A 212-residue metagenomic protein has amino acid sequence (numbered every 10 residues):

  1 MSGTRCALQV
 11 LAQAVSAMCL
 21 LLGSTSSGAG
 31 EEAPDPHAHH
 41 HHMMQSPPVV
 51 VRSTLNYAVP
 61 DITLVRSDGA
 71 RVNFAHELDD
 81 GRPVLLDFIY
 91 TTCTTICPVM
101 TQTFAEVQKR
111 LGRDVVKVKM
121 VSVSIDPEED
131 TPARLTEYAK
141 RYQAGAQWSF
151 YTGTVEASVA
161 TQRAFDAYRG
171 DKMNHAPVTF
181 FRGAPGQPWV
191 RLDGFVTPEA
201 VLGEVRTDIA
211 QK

Functional and structural regions predicted by a protein language model:
S2-A14: Bacterial N-terminal signal peptides that target proteins for export
A12-G23: Bacterial N-terminal signal peptides
H40-H76, Q102: N-terminal "domain-start" segment that seeds a small globular fold
F74-P98, F104: Short active-site neighborhood of thiol/selenol oxidoreductases, capturing the structured segment around
R82, M100-S122, K140: Conserved helix-turn-beta segment immediately C-terminal to the redox Cys motif in thioredoxin-like folds
K117-D130, A146-S158: Thiol-based oxidoreductase modules, predominantly thioredoxin-like and allied folds used for disulfide exchange
T136-A176: Short, internal strand/loop/helix patches that form the active-site neighborhood or redox-interaction surface
N174-K212: Thiol-/selenol-based redox modules, centered on thioredoxin-like and closely related oxidoreductase domains
